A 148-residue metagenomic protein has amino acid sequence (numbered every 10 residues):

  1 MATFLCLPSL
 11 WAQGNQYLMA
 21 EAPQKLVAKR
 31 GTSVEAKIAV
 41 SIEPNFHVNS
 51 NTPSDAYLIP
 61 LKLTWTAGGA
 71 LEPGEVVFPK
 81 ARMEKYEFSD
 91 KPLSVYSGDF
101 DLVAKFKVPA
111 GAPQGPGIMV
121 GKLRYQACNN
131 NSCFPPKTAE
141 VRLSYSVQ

Functional and structural regions predicted by a protein language model:
M1-S9: Bacterial N-terminal signal peptides
W11-Q148: Extracellular/lumen-exposed scaffold segments
